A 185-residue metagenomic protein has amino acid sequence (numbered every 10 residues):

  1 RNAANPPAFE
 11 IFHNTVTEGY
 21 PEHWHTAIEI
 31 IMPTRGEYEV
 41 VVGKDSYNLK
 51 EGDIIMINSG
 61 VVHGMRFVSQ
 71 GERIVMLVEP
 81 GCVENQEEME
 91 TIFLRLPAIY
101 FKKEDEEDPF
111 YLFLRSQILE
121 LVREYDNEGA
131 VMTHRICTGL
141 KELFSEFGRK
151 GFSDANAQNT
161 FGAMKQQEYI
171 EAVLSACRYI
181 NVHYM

Functional and structural regions predicted by a protein language model:
R1-E10, V62-D126, F144-N156: A hydrophobic/aromatic-rich effector-binding and dimerization subdomain of bacterial HTH-type transcriptional regulators
R1-K50, F67, E90-T91, R95: Generic protein-terminus/edge-of-domain signal
T34, R115-G129, C177, N181-Y184: Regular secondary-structure segments
L49-V62: Conserved metal-binding segment of the jelly-roll/cupin
Y111, R115, T133, C137 (+1 more regions): Short, structured helix-loop boundary elements
Y125-S145: All-alpha amphipathic helical-bundle segments outside canonical DNA-binding/catalytic cores that form hydrophobic
Q158-M185: A short, Lys/Arg-enriched amphipathic alpha-helix from helix-turn-helix/homeodomain DNA-binding modules
